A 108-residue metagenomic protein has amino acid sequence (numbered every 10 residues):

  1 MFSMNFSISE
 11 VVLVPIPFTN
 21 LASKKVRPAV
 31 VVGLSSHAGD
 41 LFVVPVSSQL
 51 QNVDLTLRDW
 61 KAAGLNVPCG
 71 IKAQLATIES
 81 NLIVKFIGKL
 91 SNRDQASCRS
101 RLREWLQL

Functional and structural regions predicted by a protein language model:
M1-L108: Conserved functional hotspots at enzyme active or ligand-binding sites that engage polyanionic ligands
